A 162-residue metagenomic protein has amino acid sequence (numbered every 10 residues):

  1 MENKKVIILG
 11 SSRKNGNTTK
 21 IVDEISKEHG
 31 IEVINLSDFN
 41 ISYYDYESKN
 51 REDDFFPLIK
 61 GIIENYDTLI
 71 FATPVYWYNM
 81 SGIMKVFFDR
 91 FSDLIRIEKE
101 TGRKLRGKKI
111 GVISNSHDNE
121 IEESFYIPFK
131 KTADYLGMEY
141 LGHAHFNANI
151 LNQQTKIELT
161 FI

Functional and structural regions predicted by a protein language model:
M1-E98, L141, I150-I162: N-terminal beta1-alpha1-beta2 submodule of the flavodoxin-like/Rossmannoid cofactor-binding fold
E100-H143: Short, glycine-/small-residue-rich phosphate/pyrophosphate-handling segment
F146-A148: Short, solvent-exposed aromatic-acidic interface loops
